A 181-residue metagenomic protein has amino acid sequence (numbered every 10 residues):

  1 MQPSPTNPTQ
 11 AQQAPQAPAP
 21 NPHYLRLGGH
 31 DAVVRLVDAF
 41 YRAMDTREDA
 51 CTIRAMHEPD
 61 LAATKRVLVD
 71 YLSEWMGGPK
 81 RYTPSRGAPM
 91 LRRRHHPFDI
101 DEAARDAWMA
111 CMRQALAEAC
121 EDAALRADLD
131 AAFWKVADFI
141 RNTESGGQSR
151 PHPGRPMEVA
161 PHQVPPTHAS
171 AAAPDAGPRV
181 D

Functional and structural regions predicted by a protein language model:
Q2-D181: Core of compact, soluble alpha-helical bundle domains
